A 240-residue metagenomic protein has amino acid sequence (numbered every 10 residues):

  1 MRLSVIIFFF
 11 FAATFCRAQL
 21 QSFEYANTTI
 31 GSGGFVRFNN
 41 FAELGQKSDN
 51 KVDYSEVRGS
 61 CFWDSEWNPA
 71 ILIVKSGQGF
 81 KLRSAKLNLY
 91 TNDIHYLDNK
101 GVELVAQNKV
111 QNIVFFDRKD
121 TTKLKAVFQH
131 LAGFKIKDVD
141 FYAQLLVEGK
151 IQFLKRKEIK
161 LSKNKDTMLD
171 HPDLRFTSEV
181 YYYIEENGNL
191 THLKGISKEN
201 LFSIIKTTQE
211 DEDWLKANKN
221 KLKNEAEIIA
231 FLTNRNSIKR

Functional and structural regions predicted by a protein language model:
M1-E24, F231: Bacterial Sec-dependent N-terminal signal peptides
T14, G195-S197, N224: Alpha-helix N-cap recognition
R17-D53, R58: Sec-dependent signal peptide cleavage junction
L20-F23, N108, I205-D211: Short, structured coil/loop segments at alpha-helix boundaries
L44-Q46, N187-T191, I204-Q209: Short amphipathic alpha-helical segments, especially helix-boundary/capping motifs
W63-D64, N68-S197: Aromatic-patch recognition
L201-R240: Long, compositionally biased interface segments
